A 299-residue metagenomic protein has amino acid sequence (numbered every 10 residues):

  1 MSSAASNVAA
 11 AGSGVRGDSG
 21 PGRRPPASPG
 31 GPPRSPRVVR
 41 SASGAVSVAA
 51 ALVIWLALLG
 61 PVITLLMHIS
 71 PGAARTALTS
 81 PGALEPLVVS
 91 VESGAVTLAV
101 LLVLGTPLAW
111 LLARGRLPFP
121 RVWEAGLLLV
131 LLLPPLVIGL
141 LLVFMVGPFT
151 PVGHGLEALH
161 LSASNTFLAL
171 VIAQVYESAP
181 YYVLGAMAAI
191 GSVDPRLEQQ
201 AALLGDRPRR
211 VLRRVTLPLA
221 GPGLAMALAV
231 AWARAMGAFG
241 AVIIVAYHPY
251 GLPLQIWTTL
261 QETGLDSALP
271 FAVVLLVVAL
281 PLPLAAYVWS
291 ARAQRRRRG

Functional and structural regions predicted by a protein language model:
M1-A50, L117-P120, A285-G299: Transmembrane alpha-helical segments of polytopic membrane transport and secretion proteins
V38-G72, P81-G191, V215, L219-A235 (+4 more regions): Membrane-water interface segments at the C-terminal ends of transmembrane alpha-helices in multi-pass inner-membrane
L101, L204-D206: A short glycine-centered flexible hinge/capping loop motif at secondary-structure junctions
P118, R207-P208: Short coil/turn motifs that cap or connect alpha-helices
V193-L197: Short glycine/proline-centered loop/turn elements that form peptide/ligand docking sites
A201: The alpha-helix within a helix-turn-helix
Y247-Q261: Short hydrophobic, aromatic-rich alpha-helical segments embedded in or entering the lipid bilayer of multi-pass
